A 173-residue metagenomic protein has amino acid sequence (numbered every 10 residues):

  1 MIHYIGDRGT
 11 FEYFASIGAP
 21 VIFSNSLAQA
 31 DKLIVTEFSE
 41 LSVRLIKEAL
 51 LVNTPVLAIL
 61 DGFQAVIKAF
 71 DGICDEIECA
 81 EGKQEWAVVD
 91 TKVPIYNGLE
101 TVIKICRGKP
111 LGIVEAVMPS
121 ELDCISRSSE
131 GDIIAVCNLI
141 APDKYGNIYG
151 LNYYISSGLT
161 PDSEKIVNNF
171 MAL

Functional and structural regions predicted by a protein language model:
M1-L51, I59-D61, P161-L173: N-terminal beta1-alpha1 cap of cysteine-dependent amidohydrolase-like domains
I2-D7, L51-V52, D75-L173: Amide-donor transfer/coupling interface in amidating biosynthetic enzymes
E12, Q64-K68, V114-E115, I134: Alpha-helical elements of the RecA-like P-loop NTPase motor core of helicases
A19, G72, L122: Conserved acetyl-CoA-binding loop of GNAT-fold acetyltransferases
Q29-V93: Cysteine-nucleophile active-site neighborhood
